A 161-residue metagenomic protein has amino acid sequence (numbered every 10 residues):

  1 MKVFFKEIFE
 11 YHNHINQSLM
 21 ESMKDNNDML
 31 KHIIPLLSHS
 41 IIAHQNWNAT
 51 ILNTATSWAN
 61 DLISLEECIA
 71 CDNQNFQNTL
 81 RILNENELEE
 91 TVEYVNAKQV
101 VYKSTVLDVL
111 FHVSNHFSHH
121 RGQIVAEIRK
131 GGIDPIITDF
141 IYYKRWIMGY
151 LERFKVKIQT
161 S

Functional and structural regions predicted by a protein language model:
K6-A59, V100-S161: Short, contiguous alpha-helical
T56-N96: Helix-adjacent hinge/juxtasegments
